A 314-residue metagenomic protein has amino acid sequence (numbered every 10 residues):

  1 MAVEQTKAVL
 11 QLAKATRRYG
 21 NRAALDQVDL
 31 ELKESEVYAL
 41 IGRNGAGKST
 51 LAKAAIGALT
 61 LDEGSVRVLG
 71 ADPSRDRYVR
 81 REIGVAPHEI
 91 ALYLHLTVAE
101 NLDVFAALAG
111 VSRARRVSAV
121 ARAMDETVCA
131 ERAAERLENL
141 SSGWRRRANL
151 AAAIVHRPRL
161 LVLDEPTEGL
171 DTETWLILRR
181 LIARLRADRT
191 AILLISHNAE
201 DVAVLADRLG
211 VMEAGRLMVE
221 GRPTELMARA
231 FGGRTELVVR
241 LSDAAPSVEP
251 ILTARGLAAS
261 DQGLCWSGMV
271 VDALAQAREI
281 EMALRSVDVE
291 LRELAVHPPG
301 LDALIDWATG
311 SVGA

Functional and structural regions predicted by a protein language model:
I41-R43: The feature captures the beta-strand-to-loop junction immediately N-terminal to the Walker
G64-V79: Conserved ABC transporter NBD signature motif
D103, A107, A114-R132: Conserved ABC ATPase "signature" region
L161-E165: Catalytic Walker B motif of ABC-type/P-loop ATPase nucleotide-binding domains
R179-G268: ABC transporter nucleotide-binding domain
T235-A303, W307-A308: Short, charged/small-residue-rich alpha-helical element at the C-terminal edge of ABC transporter nucleotide-binding
